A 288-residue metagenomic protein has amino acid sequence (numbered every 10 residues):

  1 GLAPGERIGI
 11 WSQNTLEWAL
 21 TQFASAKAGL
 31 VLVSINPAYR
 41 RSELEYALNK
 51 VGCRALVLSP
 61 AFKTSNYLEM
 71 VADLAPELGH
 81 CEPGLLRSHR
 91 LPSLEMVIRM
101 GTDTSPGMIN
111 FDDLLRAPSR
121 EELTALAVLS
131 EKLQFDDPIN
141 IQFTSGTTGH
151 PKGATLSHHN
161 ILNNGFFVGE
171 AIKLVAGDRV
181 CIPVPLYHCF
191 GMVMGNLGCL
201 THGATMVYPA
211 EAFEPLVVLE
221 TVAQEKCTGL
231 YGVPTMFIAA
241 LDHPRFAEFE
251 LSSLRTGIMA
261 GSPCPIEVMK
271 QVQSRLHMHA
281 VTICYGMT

Functional and structural regions predicted by a protein language model:
G1-E43, V51-C53, P183: Conserved AMP-binding/adenylate-forming
I8, S25, P138, T144-T147 (+7 more regions): Conserved S/T- and glycine-rich ATP-binding loop of Class I adenylate-forming
Q22-A28, N49-K50, H188, L197-T201: Short hydrophobic alpha-helices that are characteristic scaffold elements of the AMP-binding
A28-R116: Structural core segment of the AMP-binding/adenylate-forming
R90-L94, I98-S105, I109-F143, H150 (+1 more regions): Conserved pre-ATP/AMP-binding loop-to-beta segment of ANL
L115-R116, A204, C227-G232, L241-T288: Gly/Ser/Thr-rich phosphate-binding loop
R120-T124, F135, N140, A154-V175 (+3 more regions): Conserved structural elements of the adenylate-forming
L162-R179, C189-G229, H243: Conserved AMP-binding/adenylation subdomain of ANL enzymes
